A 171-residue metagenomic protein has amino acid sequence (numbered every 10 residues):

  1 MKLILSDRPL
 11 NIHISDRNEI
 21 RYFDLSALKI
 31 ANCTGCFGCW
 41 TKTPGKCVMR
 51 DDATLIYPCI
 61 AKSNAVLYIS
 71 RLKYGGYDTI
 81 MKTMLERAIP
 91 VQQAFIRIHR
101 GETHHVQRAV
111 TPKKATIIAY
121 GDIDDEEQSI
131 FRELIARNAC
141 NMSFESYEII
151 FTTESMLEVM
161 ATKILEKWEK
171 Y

Functional and structural regions predicted by a protein language model:
M1-L3, I20, A65-L67, A109-I118 (+1 more regions): Hydrophobic beta-strand segments of well-ordered beta-sheets in folded domains
M1-Q93, C140, E158-Y171: N-terminal beta1-alpha1-beta2 submodule of the flavodoxin-like/Rossmannoid cofactor-binding fold
L5-P9, Y120-I123, F151-E154: Structural motif
Y22-A27, F95-R100, M142-M156: A generic structural motif
F95-M142: Short, glycine-/small-residue-rich phosphate/pyrophosphate-handling segment
D124-Y171: Glycine-rich phosphate/pyrophosphate-binding loop and the adjoining helix
